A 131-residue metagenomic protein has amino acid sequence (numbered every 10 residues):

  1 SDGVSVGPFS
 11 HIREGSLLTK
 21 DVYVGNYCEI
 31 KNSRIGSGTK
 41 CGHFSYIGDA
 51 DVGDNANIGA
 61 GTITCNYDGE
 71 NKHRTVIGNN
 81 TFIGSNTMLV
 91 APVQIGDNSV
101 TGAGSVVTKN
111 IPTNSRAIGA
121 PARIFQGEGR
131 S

Functional and structural regions predicted by a protein language model:
S1-G7: Terminal amphipathic helices with adjacent charged low-complexity linkers/tails
G7-L17, D21-S131: Glycine-rich hexapeptide-repeat left-handed beta-helix
